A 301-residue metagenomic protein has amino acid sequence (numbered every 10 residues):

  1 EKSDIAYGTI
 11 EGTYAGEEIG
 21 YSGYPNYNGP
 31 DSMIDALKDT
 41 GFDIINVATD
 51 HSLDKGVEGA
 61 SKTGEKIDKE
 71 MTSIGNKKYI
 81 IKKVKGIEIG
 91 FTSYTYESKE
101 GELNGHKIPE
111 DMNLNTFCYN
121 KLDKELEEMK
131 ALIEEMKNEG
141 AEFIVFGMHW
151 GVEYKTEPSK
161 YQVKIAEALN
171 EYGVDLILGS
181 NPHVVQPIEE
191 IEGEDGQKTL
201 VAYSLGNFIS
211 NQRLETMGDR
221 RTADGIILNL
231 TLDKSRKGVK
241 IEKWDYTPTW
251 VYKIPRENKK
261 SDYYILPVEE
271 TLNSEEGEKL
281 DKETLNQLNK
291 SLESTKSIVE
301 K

Functional and structural regions predicted by a protein language model:
E1-K301: Acidic, metal/ion-coordinating pockets
